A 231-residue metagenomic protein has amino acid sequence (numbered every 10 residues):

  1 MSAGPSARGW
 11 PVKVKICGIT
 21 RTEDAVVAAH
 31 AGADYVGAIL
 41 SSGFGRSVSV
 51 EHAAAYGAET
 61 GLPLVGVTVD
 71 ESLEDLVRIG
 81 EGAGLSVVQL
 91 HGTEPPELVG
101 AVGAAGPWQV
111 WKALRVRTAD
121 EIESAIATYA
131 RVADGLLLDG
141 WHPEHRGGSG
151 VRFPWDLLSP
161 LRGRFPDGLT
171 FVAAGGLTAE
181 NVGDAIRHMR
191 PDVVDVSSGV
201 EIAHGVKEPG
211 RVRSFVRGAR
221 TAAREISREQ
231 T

Functional and structural regions predicted by a protein language model:
S2-V194, S198-T231: Conserved N-terminal beta1-alpha1 strand-loop-helix module at the mouth
